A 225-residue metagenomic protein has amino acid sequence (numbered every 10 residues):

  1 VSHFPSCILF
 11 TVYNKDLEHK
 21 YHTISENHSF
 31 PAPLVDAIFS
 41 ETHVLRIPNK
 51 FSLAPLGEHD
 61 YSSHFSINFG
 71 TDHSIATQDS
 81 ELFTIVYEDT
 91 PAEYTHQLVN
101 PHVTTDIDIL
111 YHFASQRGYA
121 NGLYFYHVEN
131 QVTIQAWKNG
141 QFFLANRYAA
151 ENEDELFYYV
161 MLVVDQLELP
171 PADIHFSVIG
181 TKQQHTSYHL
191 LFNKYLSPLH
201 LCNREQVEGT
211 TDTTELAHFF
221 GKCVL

Functional and structural regions predicted by a protein language model:
V1-L225: Hydrophobic/aromatic-enriched cytosolic interaction surfaces used to assemble or bind macromolecules
